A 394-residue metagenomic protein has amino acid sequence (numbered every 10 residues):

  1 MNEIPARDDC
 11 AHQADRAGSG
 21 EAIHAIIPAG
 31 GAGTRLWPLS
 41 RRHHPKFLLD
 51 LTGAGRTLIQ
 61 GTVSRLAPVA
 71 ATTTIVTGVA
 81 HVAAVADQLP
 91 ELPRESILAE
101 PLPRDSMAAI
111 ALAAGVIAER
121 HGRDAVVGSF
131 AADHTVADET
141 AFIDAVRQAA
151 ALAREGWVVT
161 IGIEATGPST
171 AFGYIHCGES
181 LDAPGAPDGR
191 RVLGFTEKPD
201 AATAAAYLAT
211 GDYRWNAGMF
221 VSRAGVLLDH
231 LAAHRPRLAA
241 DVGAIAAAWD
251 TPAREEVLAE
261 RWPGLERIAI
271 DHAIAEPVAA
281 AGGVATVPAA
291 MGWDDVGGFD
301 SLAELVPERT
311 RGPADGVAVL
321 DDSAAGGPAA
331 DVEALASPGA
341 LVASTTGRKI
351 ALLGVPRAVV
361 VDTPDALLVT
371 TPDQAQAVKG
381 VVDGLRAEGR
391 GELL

Functional and structural regions predicted by a protein language model:
N2-A22, G225-V226, H230-L394: Left-handed beta-helix
N2-P28, T34-R42, F47, T52-A141 (+3 more regions): Conserved N-terminal catalytic core of the sugar/cofactor nucleotidyltransferase
E21-I23, A70-A71, P93-R94, G122-A125 (+9 more regions): Short coil/turn connectors at secondary-structure junctions
L39, L51, V69, Q88 (+11 more regions): Change "in soluble alpha/beta enzymes" to "in soluble alpha/beta proteins
L48, I97, V158-T160, G283-T286: Conserved beta-strand scaffold positions in the cores of enzyme catalytic domains, especially in NTP/NDP-utilizing
I59, A113, D133, I175 (+3 more regions): Residue-level signal for inorganic ion chemistry
P103-A108, G167-S169, A201-T203, W293-D294: A short acidic, often aromatic-flanked loop/helix-cap motif at beta-alpha or helix-coil junctions that lines enzyme
E139-W262, G283, G347, P372: Conserved core of the sugar-phosphate nucleotidyltransferase
